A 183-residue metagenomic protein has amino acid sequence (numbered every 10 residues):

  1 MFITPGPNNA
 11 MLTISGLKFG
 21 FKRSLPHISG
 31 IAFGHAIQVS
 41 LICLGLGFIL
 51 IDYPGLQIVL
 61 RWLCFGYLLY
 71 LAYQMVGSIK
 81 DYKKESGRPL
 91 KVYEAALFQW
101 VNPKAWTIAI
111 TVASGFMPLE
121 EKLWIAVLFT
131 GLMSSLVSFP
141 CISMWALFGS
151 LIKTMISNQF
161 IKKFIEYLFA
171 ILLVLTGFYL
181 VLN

Functional and structural regions predicted by a protein language model:
M1-I58, I108-T130: Juxtamembrane transmembrane-helix termini in multi-pass membrane transport proteins
M1-P5, R61-L63, L132-P140: Structural signature of hydrophobic alpha-helical transmembrane segments
R23-K91, F148-L151: Membrane helix-loop-helix hairpins that form the core translocation module of multi-pass transporters
I31, A95-Q99, G131-S138: Residue-level signature of transmembrane alpha-helical cores of multipass secondary-active transporters and flippases
L41-L44, V101-A113, I171-N183: Hydrophobic alpha-helical transmembrane segments in multi-pass integral membrane proteins
I51-K80, S138-C141, W145, K153-N183: Selective transmembrane alpha-helices of multi-pass membrane proteins
